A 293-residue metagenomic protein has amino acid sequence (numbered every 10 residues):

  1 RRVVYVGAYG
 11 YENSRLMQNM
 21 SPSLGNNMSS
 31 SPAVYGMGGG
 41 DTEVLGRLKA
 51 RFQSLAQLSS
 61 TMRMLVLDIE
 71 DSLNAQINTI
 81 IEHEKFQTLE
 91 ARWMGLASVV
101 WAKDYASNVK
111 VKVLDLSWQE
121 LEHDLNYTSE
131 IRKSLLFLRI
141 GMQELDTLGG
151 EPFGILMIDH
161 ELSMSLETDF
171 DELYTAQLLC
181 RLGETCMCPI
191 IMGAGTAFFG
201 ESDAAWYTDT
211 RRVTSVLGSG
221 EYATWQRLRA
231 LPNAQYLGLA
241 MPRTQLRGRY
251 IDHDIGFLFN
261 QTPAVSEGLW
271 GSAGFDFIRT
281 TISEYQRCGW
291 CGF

Functional and structural regions predicted by a protein language model:
R2-S54, I81, W101-D104, D115-L116 (+1 more regions): A glycine- and small-residue-enriched flexible loop/hinge signal that marks low-structured segments
F52-A56, S60-E130: Extended assembly-interface regions of large multimeric machines
I131-I140: Glycine-rich oxoanion-binding loops at beta->alpha junctions
